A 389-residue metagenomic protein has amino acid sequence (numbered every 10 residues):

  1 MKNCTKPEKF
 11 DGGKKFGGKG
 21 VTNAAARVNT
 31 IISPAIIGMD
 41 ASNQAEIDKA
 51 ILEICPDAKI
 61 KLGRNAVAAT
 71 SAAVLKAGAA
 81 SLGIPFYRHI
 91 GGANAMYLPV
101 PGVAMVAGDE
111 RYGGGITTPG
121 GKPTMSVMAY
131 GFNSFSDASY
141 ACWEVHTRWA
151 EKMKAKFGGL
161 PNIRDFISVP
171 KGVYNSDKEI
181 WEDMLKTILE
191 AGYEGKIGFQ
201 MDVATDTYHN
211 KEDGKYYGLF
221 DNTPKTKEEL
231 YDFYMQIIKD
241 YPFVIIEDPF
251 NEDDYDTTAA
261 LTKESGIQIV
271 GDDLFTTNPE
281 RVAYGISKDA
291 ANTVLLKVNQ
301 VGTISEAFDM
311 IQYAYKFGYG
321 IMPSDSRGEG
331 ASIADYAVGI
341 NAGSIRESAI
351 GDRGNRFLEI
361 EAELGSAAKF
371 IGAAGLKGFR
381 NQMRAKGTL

Functional and structural regions predicted by a protein language model:
K2, A25, M96-V169: Mobile "lid/hinge" segments at catalytic clefts and subdomain interfaces of large enzymes
K2-I84, S139: Metal- or metallocofactor-binding catalytic centers and their adjacent structured scaffolds across diverse enzyme
G18-A26, T30, A41, A45 (+12 more regions): Electropositive phosphate-/nucleotide-binding environments in soluble metabolic enzymes
C55, I90-M96, V106-E110, F275 (+1 more regions): Acidic, glycine-rich active-site loops and adjacent beta-strand->loop/helix elements that engage anionic groups
A58-S81, V100-M125, I167, E329-S332 (+2 more regions): Conserved phosphate/anionic-ligand binding catalytic regions in large, soluble enzymes, centered on
A69, R88, T124-M128, I167-K178: Hydrophobic alpha-helical bundle cores within soluble ligand-binding/oligomerization subdomains
A93-G108, Y193-T205: Glycine-rich, aromatic-flanked loop segments that form ligand/cofactor-binding clefts across common enzyme folds
G159-P161, G172-L389: Catalytic core of soluble alpha/beta enzymes
